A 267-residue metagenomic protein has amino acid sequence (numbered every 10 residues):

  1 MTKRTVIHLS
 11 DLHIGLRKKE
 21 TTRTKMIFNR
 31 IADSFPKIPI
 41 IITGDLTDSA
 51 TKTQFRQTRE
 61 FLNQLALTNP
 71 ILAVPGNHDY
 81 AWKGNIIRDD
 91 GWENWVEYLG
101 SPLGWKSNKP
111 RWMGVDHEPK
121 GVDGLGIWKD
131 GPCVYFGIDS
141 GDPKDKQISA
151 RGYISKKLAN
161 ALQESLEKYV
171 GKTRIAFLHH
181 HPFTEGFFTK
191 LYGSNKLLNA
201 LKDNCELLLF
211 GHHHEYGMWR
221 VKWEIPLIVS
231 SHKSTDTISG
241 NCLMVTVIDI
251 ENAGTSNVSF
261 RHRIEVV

Functional and structural regions predicted by a protein language model:
M1-I7, D123-G137, K172-T173, V221-L227: Beta-strand-turn-beta hairpins that frame and shape the catalytic cleft of phosphate-ester-processing enzymes
M1-Q64, A161-K168: N-terminal active-site segment of His-dependent metallophosphoesterases
H8-S10, I40-D45, P70-N77, I175-L178 (+2 more regions): Active-site neighborhood of phospho(di)ester-bond hydrolases with catalytic His/Asp-centered motifs
G15-K18, D48-T53, P75-N85, D123 (+4 more regions): Active-site environment of divalent metal-dependent phosphoester hydrolases
K52, Q57-K157: Extended active-site neighborhood of metal-dependent phosphoesterases/phosphodiesterases
D142-I154, N160, E167-L207, H213: Active-site-proximal segments of metal-dependent phosphoesterases and phosphodiesterases across multiple
G186-G254: Conserved beta-sheet core of the metallophosphoesterase superfamily
D249-V267: A short C-terminal boundary segment appended to hydrolase-like catalytic domains
